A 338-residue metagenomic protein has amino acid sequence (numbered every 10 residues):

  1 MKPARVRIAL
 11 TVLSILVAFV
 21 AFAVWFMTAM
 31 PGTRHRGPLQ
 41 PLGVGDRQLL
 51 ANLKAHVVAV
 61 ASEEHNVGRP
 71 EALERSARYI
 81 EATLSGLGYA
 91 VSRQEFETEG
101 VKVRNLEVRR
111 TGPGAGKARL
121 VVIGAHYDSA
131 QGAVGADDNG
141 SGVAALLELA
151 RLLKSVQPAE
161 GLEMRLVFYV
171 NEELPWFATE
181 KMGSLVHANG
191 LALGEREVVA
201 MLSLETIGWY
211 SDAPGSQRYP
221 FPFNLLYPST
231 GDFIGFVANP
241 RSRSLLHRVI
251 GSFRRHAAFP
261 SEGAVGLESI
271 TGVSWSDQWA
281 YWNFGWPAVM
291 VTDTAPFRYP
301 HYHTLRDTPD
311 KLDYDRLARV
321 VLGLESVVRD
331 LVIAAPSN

Functional and structural regions predicted by a protein language model:
L10-T28: Hydrophobic membrane-insertion alpha-helices, especially the h-region of bacterial N-terminal signal peptides
W25-A72, D128, R298-D307: N-terminal capping segment at the start of a domain
V44, H56-P113, E262-A264: A non-catalytic alpha/beta surface segment that caps or lines the substrate-entry region of metallo-dependent hydrolase
L49-V57, A72, S76, I80 (+7 more regions): Stable alpha-helical elements in mature extracytoplasmic
V67, A90, E97-E99, G114 (+6 more regions): Solvent-exposed loop/turn segments at secondary-structure junctions within structured extracellular/periplasmic domains
E107, V121-G124, R165-F168, V199-E205 (+1 more regions): Structural recognition of the beta-strand scaffold that forms the well-ordered cores of secreted hydrolase catalytic
A130-R241, V273: Acidic/histidine-rich catalytic neighborhood of metal-dependent amide-processing enzymes
A200, Y210-N338: Active-site-adjacent substrate-binding region of metalloamidase/peptidase-like peptide-processing proteins
